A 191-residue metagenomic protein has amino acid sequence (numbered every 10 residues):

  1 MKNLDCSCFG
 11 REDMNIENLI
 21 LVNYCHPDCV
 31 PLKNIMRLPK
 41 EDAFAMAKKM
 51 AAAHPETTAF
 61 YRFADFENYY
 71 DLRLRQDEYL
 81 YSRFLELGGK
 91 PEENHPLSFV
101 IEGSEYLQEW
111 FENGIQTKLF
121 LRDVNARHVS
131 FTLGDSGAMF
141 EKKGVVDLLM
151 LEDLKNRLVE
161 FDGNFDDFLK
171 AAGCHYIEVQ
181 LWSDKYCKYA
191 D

Functional and structural regions predicted by a protein language model:
C6-C8: Cysteine-centered motifs
N15-N18, H26-F66, E93-H95, E105-D191: Conserved NAD+-utilizing ADP-ribose enzyme module
N23, R73-D77, E178: Polar/charged side chains located within well-ordered beta-strands of beta-rich proteins
D65-E92: Short alpha-helix boundary/capping and kink motifs at helix termini
E102: Conserved catalytic/binding loops enriched for acidic/polar residues
